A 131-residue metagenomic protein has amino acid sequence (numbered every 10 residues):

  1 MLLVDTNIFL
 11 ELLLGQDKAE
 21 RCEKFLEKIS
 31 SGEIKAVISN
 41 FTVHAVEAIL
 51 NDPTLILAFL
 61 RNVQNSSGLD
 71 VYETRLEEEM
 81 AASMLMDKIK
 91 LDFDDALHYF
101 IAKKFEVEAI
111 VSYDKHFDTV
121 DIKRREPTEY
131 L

Functional and structural regions predicted by a protein language model:
M1, F100, K104-L131: Acidic, PIN/NYN-like endoribonuclease modules and their adjacent C-terminal/linker elements
M1-V37, I49-A58, E129-L131: Short, well-structured N-terminal submotif of metal-dependent ribonuclease cores
T6, N40, D95-Y99: Conserved glycosyltransferase catalytic-site signature
F9, V43, F117-D118: A generic structural signal for short hydrophobic patches within well-formed alpha-helices
G32-E33, S66-S67, K88, V120: Structured helix-beta-strand junction loops
K35, G68-D70, A109, K123: Conserved beta-strand segments of alpha/beta enzyme cores
F41-V43, E47-D70: Active-site-proximal, substrate-binding regions of enzyme catalytic domains and RNA-binding/basic surfaces
D70-Y113: Active-site neighborhoods of divalent-metal-dependent phosphate/nucleic-acid chemistry enzymes
